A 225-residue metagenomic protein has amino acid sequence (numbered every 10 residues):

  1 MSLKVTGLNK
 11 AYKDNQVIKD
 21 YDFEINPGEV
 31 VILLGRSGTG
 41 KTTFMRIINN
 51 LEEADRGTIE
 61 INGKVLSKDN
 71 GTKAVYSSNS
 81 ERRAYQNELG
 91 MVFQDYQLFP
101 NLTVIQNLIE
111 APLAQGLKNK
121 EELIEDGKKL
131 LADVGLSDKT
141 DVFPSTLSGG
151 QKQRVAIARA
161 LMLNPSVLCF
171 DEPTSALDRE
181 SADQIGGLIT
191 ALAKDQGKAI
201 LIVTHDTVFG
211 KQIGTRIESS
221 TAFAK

Functional and structural regions predicted by a protein language model:
N49: Helix-to-loop junction immediately C-terminal to a conserved catalytic motif
G57-G71: Conserved ABC transporter NBD signature motif
L102-E110: Short coil-to-helix segment of the ABC ATPase nucleotide-binding domain corresponding to the Q-loop/switch region
F143-L147, Q151: Conserved ABC ATPase signature
M162-S166: A short, proline-enriched helix->beta-strand linker immediately N-terminal to the Walker B motif in ABC-type P-loop
L168-D171: Catalytic Walker B motif of ABC-type/P-loop ATPase nucleotide-binding domains
R179-S181: Helix N-cap at the start of a conserved alpha-helix in ABC-type nucleotide-binding domains
